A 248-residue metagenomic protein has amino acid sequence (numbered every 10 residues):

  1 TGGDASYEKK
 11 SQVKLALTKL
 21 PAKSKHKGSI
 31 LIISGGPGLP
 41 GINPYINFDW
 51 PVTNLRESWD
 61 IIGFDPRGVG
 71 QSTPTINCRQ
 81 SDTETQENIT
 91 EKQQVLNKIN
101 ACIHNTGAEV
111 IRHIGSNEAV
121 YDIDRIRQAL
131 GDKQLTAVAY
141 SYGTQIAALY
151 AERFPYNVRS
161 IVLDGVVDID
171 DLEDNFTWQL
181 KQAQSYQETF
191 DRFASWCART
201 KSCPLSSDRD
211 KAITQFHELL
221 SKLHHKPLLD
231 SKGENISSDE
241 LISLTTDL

Functional and structural regions predicted by a protein language model:
T1-E240: Gly/Pro-rich cap/lid or specificity-loop segments adjacent to the active site
E240-L248: Short, hydrophobic/amphipathic alpha-helical patches that form generic packing surfaces within helical domains
